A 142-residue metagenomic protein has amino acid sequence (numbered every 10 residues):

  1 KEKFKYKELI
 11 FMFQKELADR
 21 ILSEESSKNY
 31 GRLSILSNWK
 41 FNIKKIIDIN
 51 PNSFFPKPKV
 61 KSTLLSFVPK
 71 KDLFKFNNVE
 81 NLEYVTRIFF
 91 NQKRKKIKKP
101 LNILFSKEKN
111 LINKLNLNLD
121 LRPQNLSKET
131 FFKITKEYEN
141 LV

Functional and structural regions predicted by a protein language model:
K1-P123, K128, E139-V142: Class I S-adenosyl-L-methionine
F131: Short, Lys/Arg-enriched alpha-helical microdomains
I134: Intrinsically disordered, Lys/Arg-rich low-complexity segments
